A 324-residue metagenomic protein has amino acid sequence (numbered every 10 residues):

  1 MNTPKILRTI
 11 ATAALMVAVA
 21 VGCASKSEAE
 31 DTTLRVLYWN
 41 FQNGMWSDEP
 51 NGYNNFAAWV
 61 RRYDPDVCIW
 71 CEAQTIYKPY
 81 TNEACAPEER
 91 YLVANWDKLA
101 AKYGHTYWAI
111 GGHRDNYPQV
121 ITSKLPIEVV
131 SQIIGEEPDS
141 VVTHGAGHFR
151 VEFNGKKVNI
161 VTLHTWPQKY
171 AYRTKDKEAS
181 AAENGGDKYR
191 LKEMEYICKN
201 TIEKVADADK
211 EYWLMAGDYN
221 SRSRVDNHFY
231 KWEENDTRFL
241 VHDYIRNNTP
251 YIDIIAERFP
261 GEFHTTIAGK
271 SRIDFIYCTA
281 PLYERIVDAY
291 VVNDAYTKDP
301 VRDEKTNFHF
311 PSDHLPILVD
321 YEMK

Functional and structural regions predicted by a protein language model:
N2-A11, L15, V21-K102, H113-N116 (+2 more regions): N-terminal, active-site-proximal structural segment of metallo-dependent hydrolase catalytic domains
T33-W46, I133, K157-P167, T174 (+2 more regions): Active-site-proximal beta-strand elements of phosphoester/diester hydrolases
L34-F41, W59-P87, T122, F149 (+5 more regions): Active-site beta-strand/loop signature of hydrolases that rely on acidic residues for catalysis
G44-M45, I134-E137, K169, R173-M194 (+2 more regions): Surface-exposed cleft-lining segments at the edges of enzyme active sites
M45-W46, T75-P79, R114-P118, Q168-A171 (+3 more regions): Active-site environment of divalent metal-dependent phosphoester hydrolases
N51, N55-R62, Y91-K98, Y117 (+7 more regions): Extracytoplasmic/secreted proteins, especially bacterial periplasmic and envelope-associated proteins
A73-K169: Structured beta-strand-rich core segments of catalytic domains in phosphoester-bond hydrolases
E203-L214, N220-K324: Metal-dependent phosphoester-hydrolase catalytic domains
